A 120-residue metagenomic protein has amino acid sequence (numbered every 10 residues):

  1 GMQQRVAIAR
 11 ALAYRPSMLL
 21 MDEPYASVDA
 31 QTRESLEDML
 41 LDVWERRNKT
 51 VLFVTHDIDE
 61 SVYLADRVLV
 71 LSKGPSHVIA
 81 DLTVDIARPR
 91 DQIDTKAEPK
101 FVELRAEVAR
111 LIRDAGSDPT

Functional and structural regions predicted by a protein language model:
I8: Hydrophobic anchor residue at the start of the ABC signature
Y14: Conserved signature/switch motifs of ABC ATPase nucleotide-binding domains
L19-D22: Catalytic Walker B motif of ABC-type/P-loop ATPase nucleotide-binding domains
S27-V28, V43: Short coil-to-helix N-cap segments within the nucleotide-binding domains
R33-R47: Helical segment within the ABC ATPase nucleotide-binding domain
N48-V54: Conserved H-loop
L64-V70: Conserved catalytic segment of ABC-fold P-loop ATPases
S72-E103: Conserved beta-strand-loop-alpha-helix hinge in the C-terminal portion of ABC ATPase nucleotide-binding domains
